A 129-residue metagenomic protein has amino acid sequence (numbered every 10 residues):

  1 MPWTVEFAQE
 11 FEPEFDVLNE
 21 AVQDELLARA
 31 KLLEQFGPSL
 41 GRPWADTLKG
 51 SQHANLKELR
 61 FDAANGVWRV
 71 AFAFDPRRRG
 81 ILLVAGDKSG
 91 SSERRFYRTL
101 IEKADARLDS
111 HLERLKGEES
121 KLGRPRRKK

Functional and structural regions predicted by a protein language model:
M1-V67, P76-G80, D87-K129: Basic, Lys/Arg-enriched alpha-helical interface segments
